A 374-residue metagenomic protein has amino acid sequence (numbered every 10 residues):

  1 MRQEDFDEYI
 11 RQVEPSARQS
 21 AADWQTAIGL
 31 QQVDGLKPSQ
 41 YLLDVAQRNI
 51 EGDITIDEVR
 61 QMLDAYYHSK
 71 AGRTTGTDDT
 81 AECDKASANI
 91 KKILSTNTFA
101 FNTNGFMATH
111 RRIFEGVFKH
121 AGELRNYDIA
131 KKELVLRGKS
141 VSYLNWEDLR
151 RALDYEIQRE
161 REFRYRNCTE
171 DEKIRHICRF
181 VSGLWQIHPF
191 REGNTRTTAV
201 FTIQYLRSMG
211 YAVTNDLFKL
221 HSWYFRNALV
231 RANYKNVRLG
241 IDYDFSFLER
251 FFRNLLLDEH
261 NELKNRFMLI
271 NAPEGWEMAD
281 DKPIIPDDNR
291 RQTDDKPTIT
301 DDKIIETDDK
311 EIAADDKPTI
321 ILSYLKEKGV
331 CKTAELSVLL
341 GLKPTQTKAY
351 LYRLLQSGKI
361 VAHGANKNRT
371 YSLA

Functional and structural regions predicted by a protein language model:
M1-A374: FIC/Doc superfamily catalytic core
